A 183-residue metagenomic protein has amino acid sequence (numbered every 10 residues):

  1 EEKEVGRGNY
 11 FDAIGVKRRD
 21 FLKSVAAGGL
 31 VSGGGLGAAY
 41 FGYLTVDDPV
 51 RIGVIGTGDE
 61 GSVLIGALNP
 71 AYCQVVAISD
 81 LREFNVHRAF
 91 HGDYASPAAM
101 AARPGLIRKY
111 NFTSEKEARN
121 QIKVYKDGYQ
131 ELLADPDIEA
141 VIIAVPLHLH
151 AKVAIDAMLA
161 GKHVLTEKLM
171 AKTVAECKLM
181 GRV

Functional and structural regions predicted by a protein language model:
E1-A160, L179-R182: N-terminal glycine-/serine-/threonine-rich beta1-alpha1-beta2 phosphate-ribose binding loop of Rossmann-like
G161-T173: ADP-ribose/adenylate-binding Rossmann-like module
M170-V183: Rossmann-fold NAD(P)-binding glycine/threonine-rich loop
